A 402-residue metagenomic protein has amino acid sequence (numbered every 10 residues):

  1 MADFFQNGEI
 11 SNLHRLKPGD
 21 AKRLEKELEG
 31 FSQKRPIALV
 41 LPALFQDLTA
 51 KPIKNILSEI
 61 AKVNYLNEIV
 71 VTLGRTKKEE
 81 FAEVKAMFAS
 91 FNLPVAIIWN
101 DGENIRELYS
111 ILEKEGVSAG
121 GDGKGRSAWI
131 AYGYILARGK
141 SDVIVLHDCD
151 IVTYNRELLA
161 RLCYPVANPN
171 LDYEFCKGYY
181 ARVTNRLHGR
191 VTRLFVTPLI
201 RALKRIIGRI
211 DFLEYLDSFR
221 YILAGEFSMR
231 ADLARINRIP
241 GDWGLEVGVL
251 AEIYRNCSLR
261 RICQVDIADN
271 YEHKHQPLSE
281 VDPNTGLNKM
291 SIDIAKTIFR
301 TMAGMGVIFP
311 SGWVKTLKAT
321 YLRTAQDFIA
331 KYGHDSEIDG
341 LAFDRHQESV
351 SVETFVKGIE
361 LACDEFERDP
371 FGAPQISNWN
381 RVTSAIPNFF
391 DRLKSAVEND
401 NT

Functional and structural regions predicted by a protein language model:
M1-K17, N92, Y271, P277-T402: Terminal low-complexity segments of carbohydrate-biosynthetic enzymes
M1-K62: N-proximal low-complexity "stem/linker" segments adjacent to membrane-targeting elements
D20, K78-K140: Active-site-proximal specificity loops/subdomain of glycosyltransferases
R138-V152: Short beta-strand-to-loop acidic/aromatic patch adjacent to the donor-nucleotide binding site
G139, R205-Y221, G225-W243, N256: Aromatic-glycine-rich donor-binding/catalytic loop that engages nucleotide-sugar donors across glycosyltransferases
V152-A181: Conserved donor-nucleotide/metal-binding helix-loop-beta segment in metal-dependent transferases, i.e., the alpha-helix
N170, E174-R182, T192-F219: Short, flexible, basic/aromatic active-site loop/helix in glycosyltransferases
G241, A251-N270: Catalytic donor-sugar/metal-binding loop of nucleotide-sugar-dependent glycosyltransferases
